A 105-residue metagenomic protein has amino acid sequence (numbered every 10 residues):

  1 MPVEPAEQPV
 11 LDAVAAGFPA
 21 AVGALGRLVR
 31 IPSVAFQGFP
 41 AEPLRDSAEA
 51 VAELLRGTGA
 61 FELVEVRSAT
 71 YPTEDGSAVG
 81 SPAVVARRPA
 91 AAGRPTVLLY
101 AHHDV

Functional and structural regions predicted by a protein language model:
P2-V105: Acidic/His- and Gly-rich active-site-bordering loop/insert found across diverse amide/peptide-bond hydrolases
